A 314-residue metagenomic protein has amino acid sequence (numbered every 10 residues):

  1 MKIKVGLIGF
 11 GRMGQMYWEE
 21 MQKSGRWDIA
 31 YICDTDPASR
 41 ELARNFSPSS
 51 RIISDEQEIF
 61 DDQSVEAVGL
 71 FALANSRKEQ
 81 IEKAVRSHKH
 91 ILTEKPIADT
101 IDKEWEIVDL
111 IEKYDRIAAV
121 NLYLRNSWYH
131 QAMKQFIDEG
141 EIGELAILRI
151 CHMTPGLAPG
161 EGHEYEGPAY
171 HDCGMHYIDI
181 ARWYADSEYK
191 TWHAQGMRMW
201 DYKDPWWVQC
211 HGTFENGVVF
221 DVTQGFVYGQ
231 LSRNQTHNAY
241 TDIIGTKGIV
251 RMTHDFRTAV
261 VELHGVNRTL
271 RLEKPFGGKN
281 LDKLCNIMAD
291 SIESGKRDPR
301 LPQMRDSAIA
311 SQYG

Functional and structural regions predicted by a protein language model:
M1, A67-A72, E215, I287-G314: C-terminal helix-rich "cap/oligomerization" subdomain common to oxidoreductases
M1-S47: N-terminal Rossmann-like dinucleotide-binding module
Y17, S47-L110: Beta-loop-alpha module in the N-terminal Rossmann-like domain of NAD(P)-dependent dehydrogenases, especially those
A38, E273-N286, P302: Active-site loop of classical SDR/Rossmann-like NAD(P)-dependent oxidoreductases, centered on the catalytic Tyr-X3-Lys
N75, A98-P159: A contiguous active-site-proximal alpha/beta segment in oxidoreductase catalytic domains
T93, A118-V120, R149, V222 (+1 more regions): Hydrophobic residues in well-ordered beta-strands that form the structural core
N121-Y129, H152, G156-H193, D201-W207 (+2 more regions): Mid-domain beta-loop-alpha active-site segment that forms a flexible, acidic cofactor/metal-binding surface
I178-T258, K283-K296: Contiguous beta-strand/loop segments that form the cofactor/metal-binding neighborhood of enzyme cores
